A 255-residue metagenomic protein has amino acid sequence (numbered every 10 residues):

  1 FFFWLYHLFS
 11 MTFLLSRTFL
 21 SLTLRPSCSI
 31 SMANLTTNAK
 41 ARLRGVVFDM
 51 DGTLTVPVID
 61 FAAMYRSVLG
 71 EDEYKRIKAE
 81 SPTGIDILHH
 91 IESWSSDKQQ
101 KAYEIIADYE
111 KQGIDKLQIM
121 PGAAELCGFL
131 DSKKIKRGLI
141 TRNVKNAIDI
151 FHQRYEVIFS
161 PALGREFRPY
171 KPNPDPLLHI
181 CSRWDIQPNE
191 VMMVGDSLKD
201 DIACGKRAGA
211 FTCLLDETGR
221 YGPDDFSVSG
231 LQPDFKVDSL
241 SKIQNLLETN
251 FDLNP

Functional and structural regions predicted by a protein language model:
Y6, T12-R44, A124-I135, I140-P255: Asp-based, Mg2+/Mn2+-dependent phosphohydrolase catalytic module
C28-K136, V144-I158: N-terminal helical cap/lid subdomain that shapes the substrate entry/recognition surface in HAD-like hydrolases
